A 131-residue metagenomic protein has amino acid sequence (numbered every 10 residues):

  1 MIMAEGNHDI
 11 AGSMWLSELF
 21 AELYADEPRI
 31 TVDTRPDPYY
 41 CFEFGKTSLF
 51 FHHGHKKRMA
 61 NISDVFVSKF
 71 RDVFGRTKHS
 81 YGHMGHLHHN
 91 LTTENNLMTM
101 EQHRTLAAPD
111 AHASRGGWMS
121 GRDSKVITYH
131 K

Functional and structural regions predicted by a protein language model:
M1-G12, T99-T105: Active-site neighborhood of divalent metal-dependent phosphoester/pyrophosphate hydrolases
A11-L19: Short glycine/threonine-rich loop-to-helix capping motif typified by GTGT followed within a few residues by an Asp-Pro
L19-P38, E43-K131: Conserved beta-sheet core of the metallophosphoesterase superfamily
